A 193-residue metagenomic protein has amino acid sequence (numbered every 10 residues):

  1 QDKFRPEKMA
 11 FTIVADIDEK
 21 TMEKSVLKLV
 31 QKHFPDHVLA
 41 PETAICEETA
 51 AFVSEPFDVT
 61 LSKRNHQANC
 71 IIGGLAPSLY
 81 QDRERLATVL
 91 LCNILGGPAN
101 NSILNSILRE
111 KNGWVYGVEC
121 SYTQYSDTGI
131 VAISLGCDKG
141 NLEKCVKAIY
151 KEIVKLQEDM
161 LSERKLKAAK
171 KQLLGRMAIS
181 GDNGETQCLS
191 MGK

Functional and structural regions predicted by a protein language model:
Q1-E42, T49, T60, C70 (+3 more regions): Charge-rich, well-structured scaffold segments of protease-associated domains
R5-M9, V53-S54, L86-T88: Flexible glycine/proline-enriched surface loops and loop-helix/loop-strand junctions
A40-E47, H66, T88, I103-L108: N-terminal start-of-chain detector that recognizes signal peptides and the immediate post-cleavage beginning
T43, F52-S54, N101: Short solvent-exposed loop/turn micro-motifs enriched in small/polar/acidic residues
F52, N65, C70: Active-site loop ensemble at the mouth of alpha/beta enzyme cores that anchors a bound cofactor
S54-K63: Short amphipathic
I72, R83-G96, I103-L108: Active/ligand-binding-proximal structured segments within catalytic/core domains that scaffold catalytic residues
